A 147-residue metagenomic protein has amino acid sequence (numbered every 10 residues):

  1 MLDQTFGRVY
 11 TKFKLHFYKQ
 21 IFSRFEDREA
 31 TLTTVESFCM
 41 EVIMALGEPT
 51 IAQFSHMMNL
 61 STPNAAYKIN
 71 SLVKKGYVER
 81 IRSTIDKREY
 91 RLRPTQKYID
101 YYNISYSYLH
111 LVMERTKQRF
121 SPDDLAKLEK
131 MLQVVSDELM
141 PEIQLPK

Functional and structural regions predicted by a protein language model:
M1, D123-K147: C-terminal regulatory/oligomerization modules of transcriptional regulators
M1-A30: N-terminal leader segment of winged-helix/HTH proteins
Y10, E36, T95, E129-L132 (+1 more regions): Generic structural concept
K19-S61: N-terminal helix-turn-helix DNA-binding core of bacterial DNA-binding proteins
E41-V42, V73, E129: A cross-family signal for key residues in well-ordered alpha-helices that form functional helical elements
K68-S71, M131: Residues within the DNA-recognition helix of helix-turn-helix
N70-A126: Charged, amphipathic alpha-helical coiled-coil/dimerization segments
